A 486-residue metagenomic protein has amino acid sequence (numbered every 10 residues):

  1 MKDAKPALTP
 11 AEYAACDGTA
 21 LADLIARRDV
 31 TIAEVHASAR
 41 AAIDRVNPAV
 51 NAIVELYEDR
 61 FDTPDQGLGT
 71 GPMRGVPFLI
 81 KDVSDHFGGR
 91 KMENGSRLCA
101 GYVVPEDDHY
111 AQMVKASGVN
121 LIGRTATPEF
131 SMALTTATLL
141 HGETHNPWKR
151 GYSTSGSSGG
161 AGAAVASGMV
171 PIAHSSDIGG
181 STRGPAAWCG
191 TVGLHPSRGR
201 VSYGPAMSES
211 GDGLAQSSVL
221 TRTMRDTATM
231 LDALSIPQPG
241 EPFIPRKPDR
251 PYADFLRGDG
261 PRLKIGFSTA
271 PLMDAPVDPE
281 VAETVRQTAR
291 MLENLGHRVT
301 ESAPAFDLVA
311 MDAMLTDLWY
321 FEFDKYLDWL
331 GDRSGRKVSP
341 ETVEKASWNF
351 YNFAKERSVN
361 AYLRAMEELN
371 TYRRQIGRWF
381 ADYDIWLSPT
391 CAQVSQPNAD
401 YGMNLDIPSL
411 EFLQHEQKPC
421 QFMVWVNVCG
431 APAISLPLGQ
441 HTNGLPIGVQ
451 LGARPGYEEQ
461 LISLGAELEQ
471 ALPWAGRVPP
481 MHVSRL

Functional and structural regions predicted by a protein language model:
K2-I178, R290: Gly/Ser-rich catalytic/binding loops embedded in alpha/beta enzyme cores
K5-P10, M73-S96, R257-S268, Y320-G377 (+3 more regions): Short helix-loop capping/hinge segments that flank enzyme active sites or metal/cofactor-binding pockets
D29-H36, P251, V277-P304, L327-V338 (+1 more regions): Acyltransferase
E106-P237, N427-V428, P432-G439, N443-G448: Short glycine/serine-rich loop segments
H195-T288, F306, L472-L486: A short helix-breaking turn/cap at a secondary-structure junction
V219, L445-Y457, L461-I462: Short, well-ordered beta-strand elements
F243-I244, R364, Q396-C420: Short, surface-exposed loop/helix-turn segments at secondary-structure junctions that function as lids/hinges flanking
G377-R378, L413-L436: Small-aliphatic-rich amphipathic alpha-helix that forms the alpha element of a beta-alpha
